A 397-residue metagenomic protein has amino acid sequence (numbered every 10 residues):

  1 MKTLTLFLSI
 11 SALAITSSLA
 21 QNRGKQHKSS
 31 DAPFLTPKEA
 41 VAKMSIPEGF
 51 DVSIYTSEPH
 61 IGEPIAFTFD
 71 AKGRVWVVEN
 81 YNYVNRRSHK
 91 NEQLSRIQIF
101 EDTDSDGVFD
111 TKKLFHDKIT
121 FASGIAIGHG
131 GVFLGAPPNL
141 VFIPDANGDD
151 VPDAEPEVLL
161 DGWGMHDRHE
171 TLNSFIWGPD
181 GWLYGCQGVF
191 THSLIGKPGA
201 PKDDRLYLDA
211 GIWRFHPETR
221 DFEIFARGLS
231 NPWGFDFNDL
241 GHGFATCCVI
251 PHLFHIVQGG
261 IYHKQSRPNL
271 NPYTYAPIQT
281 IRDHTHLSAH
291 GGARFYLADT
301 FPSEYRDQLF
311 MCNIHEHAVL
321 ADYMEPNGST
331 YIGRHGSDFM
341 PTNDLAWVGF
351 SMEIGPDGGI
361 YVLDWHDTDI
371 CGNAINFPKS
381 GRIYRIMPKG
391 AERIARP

Functional and structural regions predicted by a protein language model:
M1-R23: Bacterial Sec-dependent N-terminal signal peptides
L19-R396: Beta-propeller blade termini and top-face loops
